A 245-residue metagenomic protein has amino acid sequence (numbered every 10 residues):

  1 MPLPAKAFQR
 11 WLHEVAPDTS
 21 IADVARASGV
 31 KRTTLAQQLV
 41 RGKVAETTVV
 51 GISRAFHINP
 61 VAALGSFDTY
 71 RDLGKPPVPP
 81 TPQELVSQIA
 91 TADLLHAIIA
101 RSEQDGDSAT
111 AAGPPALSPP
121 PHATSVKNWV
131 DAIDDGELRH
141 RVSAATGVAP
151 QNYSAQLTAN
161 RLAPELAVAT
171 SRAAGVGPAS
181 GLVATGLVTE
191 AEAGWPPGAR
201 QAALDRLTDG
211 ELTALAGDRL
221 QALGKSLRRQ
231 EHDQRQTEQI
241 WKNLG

Functional and structural regions predicted by a protein language model:
M1-T19, G65, P80-R139, V183: A short, Lys/Arg-rich alpha-helix, primarily the initiator
S20, K31-T33, A45, N59 (+3 more regions): Short coil turns linking two alpha-helices in DNA-binding domains
D23-A25, I52, L138-A144, T170: Short alpha-helical "recognition helix" segments of helix-turn-helix
S28-G29, F56, T146, A174: Core residues of bacterial helix-turn-helix
G29-V44, A145-L162: Recognition helix of helix-turn-helix/homeodomain-like DNA-binding domains that insert into the DNA major groove
R41-T48, R71-K75, T158-L166, E190-A191: Short, solvent-exposed alpha-helical "recognition" segments
E46-A63, E165-G181: DNA major-groove recognition helix of helix-turn-helix/homeodomain DNA-binding modules
G65-Q104, A184-E231, I240: Short, charged recognition helix plus adjacent turn of helix-turn-helix-like nucleic-acid-binding domains
